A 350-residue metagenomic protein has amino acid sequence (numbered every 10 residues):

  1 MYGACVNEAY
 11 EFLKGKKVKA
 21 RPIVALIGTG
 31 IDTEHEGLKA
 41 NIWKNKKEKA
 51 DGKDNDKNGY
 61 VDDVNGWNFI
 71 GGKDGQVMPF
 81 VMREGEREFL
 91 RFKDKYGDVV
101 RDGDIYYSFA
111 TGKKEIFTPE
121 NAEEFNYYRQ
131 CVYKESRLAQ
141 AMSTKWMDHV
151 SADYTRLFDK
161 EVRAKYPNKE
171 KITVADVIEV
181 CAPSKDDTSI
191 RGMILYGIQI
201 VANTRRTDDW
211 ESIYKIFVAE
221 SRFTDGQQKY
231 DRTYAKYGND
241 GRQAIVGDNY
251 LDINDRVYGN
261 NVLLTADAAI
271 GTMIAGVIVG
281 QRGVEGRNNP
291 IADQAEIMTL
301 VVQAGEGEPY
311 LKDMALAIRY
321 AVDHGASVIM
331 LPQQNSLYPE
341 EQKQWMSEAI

Functional and structural regions predicted by a protein language model:
M1-Y10: Short coil-to-helix leader/linker segments, especially the first N-terminal amphipathic alpha-helix with its helix
A9-V24, T29-Y310, H324: Subtilisin-like serine protease catalytic core
Y310, Q333-I350: Substrate-binding/specificity loop regions of serine endopeptidase catalytic domains, predominantly subtilases
M314: Aromatic/hydrophobic pocket-lining residues that form the small-molecule binding cavity in soluble enzyme cores
S327: Short acidic/polar active-site loop segments enriched in Thr and Asp
